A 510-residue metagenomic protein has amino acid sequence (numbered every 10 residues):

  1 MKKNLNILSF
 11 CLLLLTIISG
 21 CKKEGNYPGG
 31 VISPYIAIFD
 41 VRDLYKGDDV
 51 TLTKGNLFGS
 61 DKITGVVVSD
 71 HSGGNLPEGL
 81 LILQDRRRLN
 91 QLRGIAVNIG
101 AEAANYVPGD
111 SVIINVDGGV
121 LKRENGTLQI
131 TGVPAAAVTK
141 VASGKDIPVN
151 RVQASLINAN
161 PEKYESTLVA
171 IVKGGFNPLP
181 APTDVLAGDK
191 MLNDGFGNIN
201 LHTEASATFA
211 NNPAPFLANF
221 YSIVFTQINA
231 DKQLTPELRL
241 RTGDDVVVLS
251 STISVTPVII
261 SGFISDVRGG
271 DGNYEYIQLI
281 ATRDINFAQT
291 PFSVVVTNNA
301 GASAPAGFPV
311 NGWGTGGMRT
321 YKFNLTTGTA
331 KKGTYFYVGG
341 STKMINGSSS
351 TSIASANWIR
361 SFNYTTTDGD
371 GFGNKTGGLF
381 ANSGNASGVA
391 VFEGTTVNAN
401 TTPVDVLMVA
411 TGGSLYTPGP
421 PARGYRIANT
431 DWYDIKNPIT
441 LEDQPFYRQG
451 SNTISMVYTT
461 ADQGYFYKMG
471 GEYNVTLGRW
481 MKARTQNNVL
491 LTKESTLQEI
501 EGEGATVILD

Functional and structural regions predicted by a protein language model:
M1-S9: Bacterial N-terminal signal peptides that target proteins for export
I17-G20: C-terminal motif of bacterial Sec signal peptides marking the signal peptidase cleavage site
K22-T252, G504-T506, D510: OB-fold single-stranded nucleic acid-binding module
V31-G73, V246-A300, G371-A386, V397-M408 (+1 more regions): A structural motif detector for short, solvent-exposed N-terminal "entry" segments of globular domains
T64-V66, I113-N115, L168-K173, S222-V224 (+5 more regions): Residues within well-ordered beta-strands of beta-sheet-rich folds
L89-Q91, I199, T297-P309: Short aromatic-acidic-glycine turn motif
R93-A154, G314-G412: Secretome/extracellular-domain signature
A137-N150, A159-A218, P291, R360-E494: Conserved beta-structured recognition patch
